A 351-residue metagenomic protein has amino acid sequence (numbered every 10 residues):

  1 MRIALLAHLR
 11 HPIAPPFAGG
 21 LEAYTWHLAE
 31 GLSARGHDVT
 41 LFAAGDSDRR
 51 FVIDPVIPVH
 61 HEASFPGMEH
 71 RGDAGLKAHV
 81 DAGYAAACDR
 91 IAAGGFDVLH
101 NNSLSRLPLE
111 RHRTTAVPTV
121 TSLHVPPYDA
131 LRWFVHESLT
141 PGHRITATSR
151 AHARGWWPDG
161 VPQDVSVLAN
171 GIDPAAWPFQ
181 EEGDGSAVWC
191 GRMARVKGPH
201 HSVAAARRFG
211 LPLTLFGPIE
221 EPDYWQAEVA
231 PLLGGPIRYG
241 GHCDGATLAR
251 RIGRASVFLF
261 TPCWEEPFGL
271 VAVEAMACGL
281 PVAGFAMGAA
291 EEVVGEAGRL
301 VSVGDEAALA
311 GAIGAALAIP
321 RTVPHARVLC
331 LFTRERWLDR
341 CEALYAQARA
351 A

Functional and structural regions predicted by a protein language model:
M1-A351: Catalytic cores of nucleotide-sugar-dependent glycosyltransferases that transfer UDP/GDP/TDP-activated
